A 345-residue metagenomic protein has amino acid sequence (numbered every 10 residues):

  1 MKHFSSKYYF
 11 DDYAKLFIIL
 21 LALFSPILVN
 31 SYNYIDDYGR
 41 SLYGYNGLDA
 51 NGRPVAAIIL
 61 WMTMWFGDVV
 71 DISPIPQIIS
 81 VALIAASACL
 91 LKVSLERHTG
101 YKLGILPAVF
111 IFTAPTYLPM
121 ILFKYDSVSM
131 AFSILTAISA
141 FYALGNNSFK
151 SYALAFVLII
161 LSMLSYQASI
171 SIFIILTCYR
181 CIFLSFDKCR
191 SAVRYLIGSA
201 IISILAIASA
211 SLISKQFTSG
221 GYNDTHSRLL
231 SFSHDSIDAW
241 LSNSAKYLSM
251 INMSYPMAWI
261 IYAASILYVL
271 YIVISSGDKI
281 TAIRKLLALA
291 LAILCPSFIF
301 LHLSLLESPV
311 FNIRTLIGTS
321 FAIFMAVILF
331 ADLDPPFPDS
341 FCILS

Functional and structural regions predicted by a protein language model:
M1-L23: Start-transfer (signal-anchor) and selected internal transmembrane alpha helices of multi-pass inner/ER membrane
L23-I84, A88-C89, A108, K124 (+4 more regions): Transmembrane catalytic cores of multi-pass membrane glycosyltransferases and polysaccharide-assembly enzymes
I78-S80, A88-Y101, L144, A331: Transmembrane-helix signature of membrane-embedded glycosylation machinery that interfaces with polyprenol carriers
A82-A85, A131-Y142, A155, I317-L329: Alpha-helical transmembrane segments of multi-pass membrane proteins
L91-T116, L135, K150: Transmembrane-helix signature of polytopic, membrane-embedded enzymes that assemble or transfer cell-envelope glycans
F112, T116-I138: Membrane-proximal helix-loop-helix units in multi-pass membrane proteins
A137-Y152, F186-D187: Membrane-interface transmembrane helices that cradle and orient dolichyl/undecaprenyl
T281, A331-S345: Signature aromatic-anchored transmembrane alpha helix within multi-pass, membrane-resident enzymes that catalyze glycan
